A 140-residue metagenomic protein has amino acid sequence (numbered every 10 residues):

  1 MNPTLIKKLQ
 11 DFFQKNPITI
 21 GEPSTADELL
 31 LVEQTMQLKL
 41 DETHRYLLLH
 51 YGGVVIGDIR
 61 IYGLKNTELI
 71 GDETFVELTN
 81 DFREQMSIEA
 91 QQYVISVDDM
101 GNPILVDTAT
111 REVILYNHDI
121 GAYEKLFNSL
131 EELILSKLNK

Functional and structural regions predicted by a protein language model:
M1-I104, L138-K140: A surface-exposed partner-binding patch
D107-T110: Short acidic-glycine loop/turn motifs at beta-strand connectors
V113-L115: Short, compact, well-ordered microdomains
H118-G121: Short, solvent-exposed aromatic-acidic interface loops
Y123, F127-N139: Compact, glycine/acidic-enriched structural inserts
